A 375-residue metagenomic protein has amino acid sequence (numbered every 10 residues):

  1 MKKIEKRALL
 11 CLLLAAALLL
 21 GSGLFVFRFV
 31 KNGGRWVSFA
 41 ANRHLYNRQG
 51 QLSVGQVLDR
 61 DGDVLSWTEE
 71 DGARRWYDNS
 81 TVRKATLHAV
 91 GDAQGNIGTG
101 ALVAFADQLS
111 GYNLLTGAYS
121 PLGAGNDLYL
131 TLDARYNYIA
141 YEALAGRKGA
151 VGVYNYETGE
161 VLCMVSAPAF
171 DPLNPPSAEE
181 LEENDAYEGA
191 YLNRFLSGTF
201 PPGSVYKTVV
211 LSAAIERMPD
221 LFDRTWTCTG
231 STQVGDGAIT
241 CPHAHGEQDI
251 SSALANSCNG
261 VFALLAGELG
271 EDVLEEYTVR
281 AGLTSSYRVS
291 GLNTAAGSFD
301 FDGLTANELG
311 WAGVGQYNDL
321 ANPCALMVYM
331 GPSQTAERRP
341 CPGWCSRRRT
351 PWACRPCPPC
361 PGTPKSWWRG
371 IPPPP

Functional and structural regions predicted by a protein language model:
M1-E179, A190, T199, R224 (+1 more regions): Periplasmic/cell-envelope proteins involved in peptidoglycan metabolism and beta-lactam response
D61, E157-S204, V209-P375: Beta-lactam-recognizing serine transpeptidase/beta-lactamase-like catalytic domain environment
